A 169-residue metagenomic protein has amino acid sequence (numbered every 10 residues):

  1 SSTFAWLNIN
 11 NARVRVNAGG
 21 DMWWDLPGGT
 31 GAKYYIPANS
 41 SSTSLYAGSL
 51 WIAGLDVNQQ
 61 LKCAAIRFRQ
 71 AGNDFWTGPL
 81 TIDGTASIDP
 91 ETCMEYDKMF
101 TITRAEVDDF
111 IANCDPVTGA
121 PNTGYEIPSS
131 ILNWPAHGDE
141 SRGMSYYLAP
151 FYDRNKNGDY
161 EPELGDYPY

Functional and structural regions predicted by a protein language model:
S1-Y169: A long-range scaffold signal marking pre-active-site subdomains of enzyme folds
